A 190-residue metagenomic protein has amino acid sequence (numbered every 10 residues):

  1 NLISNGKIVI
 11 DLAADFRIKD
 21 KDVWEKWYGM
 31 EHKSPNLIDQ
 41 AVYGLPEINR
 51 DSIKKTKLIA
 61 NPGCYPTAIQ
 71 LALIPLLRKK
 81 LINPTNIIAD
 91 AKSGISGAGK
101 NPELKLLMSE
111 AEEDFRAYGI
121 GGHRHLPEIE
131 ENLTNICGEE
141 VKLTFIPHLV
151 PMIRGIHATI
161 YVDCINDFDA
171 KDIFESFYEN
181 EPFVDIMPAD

Functional and structural regions predicted by a protein language model:
N1, T85-A91, I95-D190: C-terminal substrate-binding/catalytic lobe of Rossmann-fold NAD(P)-dependent oxidoreductases
N1-I120: N-terminal Rossmann-like NAD(P) cofactor-binding subdomain of oxidoreductases, focused on the glycine-rich
